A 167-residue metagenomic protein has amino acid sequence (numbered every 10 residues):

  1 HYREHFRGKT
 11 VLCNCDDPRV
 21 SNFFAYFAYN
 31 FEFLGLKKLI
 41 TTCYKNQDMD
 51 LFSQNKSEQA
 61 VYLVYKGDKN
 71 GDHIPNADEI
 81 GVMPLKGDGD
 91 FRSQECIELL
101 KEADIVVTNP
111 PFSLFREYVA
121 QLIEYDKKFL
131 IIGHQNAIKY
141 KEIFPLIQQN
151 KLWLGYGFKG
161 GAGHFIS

Functional and structural regions predicted by a protein language model:
H1-S167: Class I S-adenosyl-L-methionine-dependent methyltransferase catalytic core
